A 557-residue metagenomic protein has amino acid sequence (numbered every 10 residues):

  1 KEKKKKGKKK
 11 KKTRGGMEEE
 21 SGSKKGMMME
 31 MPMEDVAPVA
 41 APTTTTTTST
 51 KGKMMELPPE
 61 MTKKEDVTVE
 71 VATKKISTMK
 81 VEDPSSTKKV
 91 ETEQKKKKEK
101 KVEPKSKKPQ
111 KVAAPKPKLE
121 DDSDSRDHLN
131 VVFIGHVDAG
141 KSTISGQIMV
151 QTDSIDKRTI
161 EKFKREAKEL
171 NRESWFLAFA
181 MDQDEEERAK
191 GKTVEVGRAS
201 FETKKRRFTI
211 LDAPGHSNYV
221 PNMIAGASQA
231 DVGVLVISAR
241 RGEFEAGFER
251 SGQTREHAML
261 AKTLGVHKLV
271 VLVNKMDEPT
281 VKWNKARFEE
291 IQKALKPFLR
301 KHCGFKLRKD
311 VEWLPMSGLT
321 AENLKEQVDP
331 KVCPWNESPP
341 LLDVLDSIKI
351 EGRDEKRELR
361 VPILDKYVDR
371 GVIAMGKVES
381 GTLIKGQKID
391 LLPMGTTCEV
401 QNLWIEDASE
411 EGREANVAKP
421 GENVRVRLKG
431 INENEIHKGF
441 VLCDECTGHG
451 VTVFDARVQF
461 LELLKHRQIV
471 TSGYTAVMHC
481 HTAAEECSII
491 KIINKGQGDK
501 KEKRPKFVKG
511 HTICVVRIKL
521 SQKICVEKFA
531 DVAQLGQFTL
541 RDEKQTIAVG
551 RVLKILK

Functional and structural regions predicted by a protein language model:
K1-K25, E34-A37, T47-T50: Eukaryotic intrinsically disordered, low-complexity N-terminal tails enriched in Lys/Arg/Ser/Asp/Glu that precede
K5, K24, P42, T50 (+6 more regions): C-terminal effector modules of nucleic-acid-centric enzymes and ribosome-associated factors
T87, K96, E103-D121, S125-H136 (+11 more regions): Helix-rich terminal scaffold detector
D121-S125, I134-H136, E185-T193, A199-E202 (+14 more regions): Replace "in large, NTP-powered and nucleic-acid-processing enzymes" with "in large, NTP-powered factors and other
D122-D127, V131-P221, A230-E243: P-loop NTPase switch module centered on the Walker A-proximal segment
D138, I144, F163, G191 (+11 more regions): Residue-level signature of catalytic and energy-coupling elements of molecular machines, predominantly ATP/GTP-dependent
R206-T209, A213-N218, S228-E256, K262-E289: Conserved Switch II/interswitch segment of TRAFAC-class P-loop GTPases
E289-Q468: Conserved catalytic-core segments of large NTP-driven translation/proteostasis enzymes
